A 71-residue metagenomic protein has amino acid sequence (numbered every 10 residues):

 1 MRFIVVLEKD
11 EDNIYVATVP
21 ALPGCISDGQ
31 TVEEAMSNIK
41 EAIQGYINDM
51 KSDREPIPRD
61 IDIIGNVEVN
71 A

Functional and structural regions predicted by a protein language model:
M1-F3, S37-A71: Short, charged, surface-exposed hinge/linker loops at domain edges that act as mobile lids or interdomain connectors
L7-L22: Short aromatic-glycine-(Arg/Gly/Cys) micro-motifs in beta-strand/loop hairpins
A21-G24, I57-R59: Generic low-complexity segments that are intrinsically disordered, proline-rich and/or Lys/Arg-biased
P23-V32: A short, exposed loop/beta-hairpin motif centered on an aromatic-Gly-Thr core
